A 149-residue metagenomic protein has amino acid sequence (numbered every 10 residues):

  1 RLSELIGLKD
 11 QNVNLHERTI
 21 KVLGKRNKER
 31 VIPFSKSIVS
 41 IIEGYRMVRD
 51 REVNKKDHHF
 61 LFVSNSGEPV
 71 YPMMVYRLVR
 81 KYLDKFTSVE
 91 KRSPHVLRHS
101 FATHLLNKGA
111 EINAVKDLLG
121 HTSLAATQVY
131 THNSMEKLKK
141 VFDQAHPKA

Functional and structural regions predicted by a protein language model:
R1-I41, M47, A125: Conserved tyrosine-mediated DNA breakage-rejoining catalytic core shared by Y-recombinases
K9-N12, G109, T122-S123, S134: Conserved functional loop/turn residues at catalytic and ligand-binding sites
D10, S35, V39, V75 (+2 more regions): ATP/adenylate-binding site constellation spanning eukaryotic-like Ser/Thr protein kinases, ABC-transporter
K36-V89: Active-site/catalytic core of tyrosine-dependent DNA strand-transfer enzymes
M73, R98-T122, V129: C-terminal catalytic core of tyrosine-transesterase DNA break-rejoin enzymes
K91-H95: Catalytic tyrosine of NAD(P)H-dependent dehydrogenase/reductases that use a Tyr as the general acid/base
A125-Q144: Catalytic-site neighborhood detector that most strongly recognizes the C-terminal catalytic loop/helix of tyrosine
P147-A149: C-terminal secondary-structure termini that scaffold catalytic or DNA-interacting sites
